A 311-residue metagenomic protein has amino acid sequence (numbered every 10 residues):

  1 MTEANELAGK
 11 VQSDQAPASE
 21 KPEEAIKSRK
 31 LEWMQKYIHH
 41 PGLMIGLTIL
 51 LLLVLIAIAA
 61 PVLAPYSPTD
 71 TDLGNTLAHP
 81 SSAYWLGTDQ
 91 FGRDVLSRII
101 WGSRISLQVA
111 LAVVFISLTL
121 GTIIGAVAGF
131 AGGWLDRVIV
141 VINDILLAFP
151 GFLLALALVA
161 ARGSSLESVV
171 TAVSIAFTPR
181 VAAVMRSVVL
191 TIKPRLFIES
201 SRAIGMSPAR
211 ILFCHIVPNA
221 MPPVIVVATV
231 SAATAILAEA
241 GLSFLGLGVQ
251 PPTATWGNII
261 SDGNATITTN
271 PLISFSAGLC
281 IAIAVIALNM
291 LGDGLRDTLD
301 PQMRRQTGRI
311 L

Functional and structural regions predicted by a protein language model:
M1-T122, A126-V127, W134, A148 (+5 more regions): Gly/Trp-centered helix-boundary motif
I45-I49, V109-V113, I139-I142, A155 (+5 more regions): Hydrophobic core positions of alpha-helical segments in small-molecule transporters and transporter systems
L53-A57, V159-A160, V173-R180, V230 (+1 more regions): Alpha-helical transmembrane segments of multi-pass membrane proteins
A57-P61, A155, V159, V226 (+2 more regions): Structural signal for membrane-spanning alpha-helices in multi-pass inner-membrane proteins, emphasizing helix cores
W85, D89, T119-I123, G129-R195 (+2 more regions): Generic hydrophobic transmembrane alpha-helix motif, especially the helices
R93-Q108, A112, G132-V140, L190-P194 (+1 more regions): Amphipathic cytosolic juxtamembrane alpha-helices at the membrane-cytosol interface of multi-pass membrane transporters
L147, L158-R162, V173, V188-V189 (+3 more regions): Glycine-rich helix-loop "coupling/hinge" segments at transmembrane-helix boundaries in multipass transporters
